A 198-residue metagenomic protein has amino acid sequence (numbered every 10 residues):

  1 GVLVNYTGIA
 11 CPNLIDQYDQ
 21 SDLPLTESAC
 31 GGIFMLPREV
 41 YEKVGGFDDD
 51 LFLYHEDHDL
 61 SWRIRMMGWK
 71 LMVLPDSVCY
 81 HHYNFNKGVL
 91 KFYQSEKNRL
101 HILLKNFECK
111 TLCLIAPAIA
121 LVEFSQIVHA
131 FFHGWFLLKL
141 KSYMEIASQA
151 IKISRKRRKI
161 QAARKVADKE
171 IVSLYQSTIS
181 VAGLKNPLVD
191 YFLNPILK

Functional and structural regions predicted by a protein language model:
G1-F52, H58, M67: Acidic/His-rich active-site region of diverse nucleotide-sugar glycosyltransferases
Y18-T26, S154-K198: Glycine-rich phosphate/pyrophosphate-binding loop and adjacent beta-alpha nucleotide/cofactor-binding cores
A29-C30, F34, K43, L53 (+4 more regions): Aromatic-acidic/polar surface patches that form glycan- and anion
L53, S125, A130, I196-K198: Conserved short hydrophobic patches within well-ordered secondary structure
D57-L60, H82: Generic detector of well-ordered alpha-helical packing
L60-S61, R99: Short, hydrophobic alpha-helical packing/hinge segments within bilobed ligand-binding/sensory domains
M66-V172, A182: Active-site-adjacent helix/loop segment of glycosyltransferases that harbors family-specific signature motifs
